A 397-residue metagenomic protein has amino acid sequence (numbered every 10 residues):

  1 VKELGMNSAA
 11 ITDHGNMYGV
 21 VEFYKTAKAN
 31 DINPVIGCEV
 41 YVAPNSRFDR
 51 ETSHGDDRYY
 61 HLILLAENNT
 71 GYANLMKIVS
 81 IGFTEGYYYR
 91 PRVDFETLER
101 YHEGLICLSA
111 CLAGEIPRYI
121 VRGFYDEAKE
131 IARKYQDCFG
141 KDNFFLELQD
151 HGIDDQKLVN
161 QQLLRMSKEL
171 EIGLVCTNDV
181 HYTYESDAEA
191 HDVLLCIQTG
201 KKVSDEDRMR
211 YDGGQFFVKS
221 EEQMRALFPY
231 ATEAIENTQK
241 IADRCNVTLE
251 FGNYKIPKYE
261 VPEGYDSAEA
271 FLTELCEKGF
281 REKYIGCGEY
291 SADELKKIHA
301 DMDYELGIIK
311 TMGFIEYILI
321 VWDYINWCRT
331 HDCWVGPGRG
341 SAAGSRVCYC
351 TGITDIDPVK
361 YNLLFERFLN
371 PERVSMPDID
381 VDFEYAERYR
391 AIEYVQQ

Functional and structural regions predicted by a protein language model:
V1-Q397: Phosphodiester-processing cores and adjacent nucleic acid-binding clamps
